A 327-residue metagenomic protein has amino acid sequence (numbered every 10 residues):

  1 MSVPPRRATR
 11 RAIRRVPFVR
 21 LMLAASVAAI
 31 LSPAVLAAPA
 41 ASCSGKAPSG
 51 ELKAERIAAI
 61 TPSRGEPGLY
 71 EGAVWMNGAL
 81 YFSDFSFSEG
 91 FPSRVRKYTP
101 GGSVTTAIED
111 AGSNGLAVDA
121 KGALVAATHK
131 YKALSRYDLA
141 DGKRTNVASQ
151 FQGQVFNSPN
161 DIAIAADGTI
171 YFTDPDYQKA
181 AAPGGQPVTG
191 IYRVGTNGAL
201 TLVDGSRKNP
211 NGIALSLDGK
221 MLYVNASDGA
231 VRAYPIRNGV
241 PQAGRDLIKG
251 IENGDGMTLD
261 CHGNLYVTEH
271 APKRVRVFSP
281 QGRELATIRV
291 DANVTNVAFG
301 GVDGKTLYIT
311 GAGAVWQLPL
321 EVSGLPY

Functional and structural regions predicted by a protein language model:
L21-A34: Bacterial N-terminal signal peptides
S42-E66: A short helix->beta-strand "capping" segment at the edge of beta-propeller domains
E55-R64, G102-I108, T145-Q152, A199-G205 (+2 more regions): A short beta-strand motif characteristic of beta-propeller blades
S63-A79, S83, F91-S93, I108-T128 (+7 more regions): Beta-rich, blade/repeat-based domains predominating in secreted/periplasmic proteins but also intracellular
S93-R96, A133-S135, G190-Y192, A230-R232 (+2 more regions): A short loop-to-beta-strand structural motif that recurs across blades of beta-propeller domains
Y98-G102, D138-G142, V194-G198, P235-V240 (+2 more regions): Short loop/turn segments that connect beta-strands within beta-propeller blades
N225-A230, I236, I248-S279: Loop/turn-rich, solvent-exposed surfaces of beta-rich toroidal or solenoidal domains
